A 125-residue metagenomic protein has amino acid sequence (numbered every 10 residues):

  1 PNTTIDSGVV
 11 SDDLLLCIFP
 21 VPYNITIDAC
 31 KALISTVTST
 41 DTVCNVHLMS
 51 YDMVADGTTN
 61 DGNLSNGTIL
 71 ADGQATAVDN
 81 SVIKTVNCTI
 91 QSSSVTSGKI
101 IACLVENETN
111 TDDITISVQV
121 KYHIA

Functional and structural regions predicted by a protein language model:
P1-H47, T89, S93, N107-A125: Beta-sheet-rich sandwich/jelly-roll-like modules and their strand-loop junctions
L33-S97: Terminal beta-strand-rich extracellular "head" domains that mediate receptor/glycan or other ligand binding
A102-L104: Extracellular recognition modules
